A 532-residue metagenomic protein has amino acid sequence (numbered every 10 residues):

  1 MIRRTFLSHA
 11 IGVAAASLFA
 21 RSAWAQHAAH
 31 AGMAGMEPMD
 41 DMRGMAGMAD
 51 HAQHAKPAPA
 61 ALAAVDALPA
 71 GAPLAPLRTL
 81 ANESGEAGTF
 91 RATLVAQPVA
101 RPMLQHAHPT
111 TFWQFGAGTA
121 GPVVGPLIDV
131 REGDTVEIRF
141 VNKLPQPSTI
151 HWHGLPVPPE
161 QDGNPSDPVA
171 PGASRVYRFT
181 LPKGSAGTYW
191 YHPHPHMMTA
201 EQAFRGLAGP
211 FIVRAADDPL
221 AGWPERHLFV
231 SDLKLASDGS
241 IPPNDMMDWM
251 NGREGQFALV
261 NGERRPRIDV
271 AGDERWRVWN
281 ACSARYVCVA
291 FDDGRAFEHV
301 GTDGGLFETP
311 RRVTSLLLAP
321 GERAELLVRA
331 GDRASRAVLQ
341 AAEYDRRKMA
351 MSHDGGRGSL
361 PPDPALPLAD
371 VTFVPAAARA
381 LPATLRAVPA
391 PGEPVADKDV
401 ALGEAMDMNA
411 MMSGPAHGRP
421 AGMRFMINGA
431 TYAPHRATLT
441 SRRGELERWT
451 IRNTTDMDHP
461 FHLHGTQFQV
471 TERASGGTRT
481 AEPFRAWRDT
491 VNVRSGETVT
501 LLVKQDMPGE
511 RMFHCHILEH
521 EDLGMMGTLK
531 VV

Functional and structural regions predicted by a protein language model:
T5-A25: N-terminal export signals
A25-P320, L326, R347, R357-L360 (+8 more regions): Histidine-centered copper-binding motifs that mark active-site loops of extracellular/periplasmic copper enzymes
L181-K183, A330, Q505: Short, flexible loop/turn segments at beta-strand junctions in immunoglobulin-like and fibronectin type III
Y189-H192, D332-D345, D506-L518: Short, surface-exposed ligand- or partner-binding patches at beta-edge/loop junctions that are enriched in aromatics
D293-G304, T454-R485, L518-E521, K530-V532: Active/binding-pocket-proximal capping segment
F297-H299, R323, A334-H353: Conserved small-residue hotspots that stabilize compact domain segments
M406-D407, Y432-Q469, N492, G496-L501 (+1 more regions): C-terminal substrate/ligand-recognition segments
T478-F513, L518-E521: C-terminal structured "cap/appendage" subdomains that terminate the fold
